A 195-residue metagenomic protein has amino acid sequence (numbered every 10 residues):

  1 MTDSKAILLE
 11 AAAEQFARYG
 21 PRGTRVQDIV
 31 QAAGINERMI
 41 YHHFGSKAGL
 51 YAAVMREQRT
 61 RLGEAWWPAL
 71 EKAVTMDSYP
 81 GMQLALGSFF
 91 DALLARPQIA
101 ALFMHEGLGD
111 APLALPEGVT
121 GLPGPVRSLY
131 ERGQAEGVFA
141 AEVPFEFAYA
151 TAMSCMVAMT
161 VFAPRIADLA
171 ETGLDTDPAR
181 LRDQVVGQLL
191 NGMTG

Functional and structural regions predicted by a protein language model:
I7, A11, Q15-G49, A53-V54: Helix-turn-helix
I7, L84, S88, L102 (+3 more regions): Amphipathic alpha-helical interaction segments
A53, W67-P97, F145-A152, A179: Hydrophobic alpha-helical connector segments
E57, L102-E106, T151, C155: Short acidic/histidine-centered micro-motifs embedded in hydrophobic/aromatic stretches that mark compact functional
T60-E64, A111-E136, F147, D183 (+1 more regions): Amphipathic alpha-helical packing segments from all-alpha helical-bundle domains
G81, L93-L113, F162-D168: Amphipathic alpha-helical segments used for helix-helix packing
D91, A95, G124-E136, S154-G195: C-terminal peripheral helix-coil segments that are non-catalytic and often amphipathic
